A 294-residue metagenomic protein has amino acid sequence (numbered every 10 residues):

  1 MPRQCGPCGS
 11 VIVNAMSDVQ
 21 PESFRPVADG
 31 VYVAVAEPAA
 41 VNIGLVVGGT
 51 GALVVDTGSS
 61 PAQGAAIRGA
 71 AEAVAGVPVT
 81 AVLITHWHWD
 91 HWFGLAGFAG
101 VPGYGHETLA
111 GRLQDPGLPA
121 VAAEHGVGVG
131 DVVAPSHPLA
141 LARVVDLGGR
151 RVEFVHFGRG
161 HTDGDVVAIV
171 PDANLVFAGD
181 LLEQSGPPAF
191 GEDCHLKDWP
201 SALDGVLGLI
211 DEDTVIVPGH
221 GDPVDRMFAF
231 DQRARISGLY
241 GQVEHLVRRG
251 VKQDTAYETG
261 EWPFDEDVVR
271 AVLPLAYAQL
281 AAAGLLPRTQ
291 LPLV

Functional and structural regions predicted by a protein language model:
C5, I12-S17, G208, D213 (+1 more regions): Accessory terminal helices/loops
E22, A34-A36, V127-S136, H156-R159: Short Gly/Pro-enriched turn/cap motifs at secondary-structure boundaries
E22-A70, A168-G179: Conserved beta-strand hairpin/beta-sheet module of binuclear metal-dependent hydrolase folds, prominently
A28-V33, A142, G149-E153: Short, hydrophobic/aromatic-rich segments at coil-to-beta transitions
G30, V46, D56, A71 (+10 more regions): Divalent metal-coordination and catalytic microenvironments
G51-L53, S59-P61, H156-G238: Metallo-beta-lactamase
G69-V144, D163: Active-site HxH/HxHxD metal-binding segment of metal-dependent hydrolases
